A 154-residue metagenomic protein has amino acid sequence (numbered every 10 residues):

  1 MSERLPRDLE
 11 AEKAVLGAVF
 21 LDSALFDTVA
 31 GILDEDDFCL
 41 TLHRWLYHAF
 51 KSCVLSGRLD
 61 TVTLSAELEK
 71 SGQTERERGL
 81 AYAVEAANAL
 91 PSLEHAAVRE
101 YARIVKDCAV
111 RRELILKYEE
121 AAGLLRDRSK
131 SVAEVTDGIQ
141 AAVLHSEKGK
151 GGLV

Functional and structural regions predicted by a protein language model:
M1, F50-S52, A121-R128, G151: Charged, low-complexity surface segments at secondary-structure and domain boundaries
M1-V110: Noncatalytic partner-interaction/assembly domains of nucleic-acid and motor enzyme complexes, especially the accessory
E3, R7, G17, D127 (+2 more regions): A general boundary/transition motif marking the beginning of the first structured unit of a protein
L80-A142, K148: Extended, charged alpha-helical coiled-coil/arm scaffolds that mediate oligomerization and mechanical coupling in large
K148-V154: Phosphate-handling catalytic cores of nucleic-acid transaction enzymes
